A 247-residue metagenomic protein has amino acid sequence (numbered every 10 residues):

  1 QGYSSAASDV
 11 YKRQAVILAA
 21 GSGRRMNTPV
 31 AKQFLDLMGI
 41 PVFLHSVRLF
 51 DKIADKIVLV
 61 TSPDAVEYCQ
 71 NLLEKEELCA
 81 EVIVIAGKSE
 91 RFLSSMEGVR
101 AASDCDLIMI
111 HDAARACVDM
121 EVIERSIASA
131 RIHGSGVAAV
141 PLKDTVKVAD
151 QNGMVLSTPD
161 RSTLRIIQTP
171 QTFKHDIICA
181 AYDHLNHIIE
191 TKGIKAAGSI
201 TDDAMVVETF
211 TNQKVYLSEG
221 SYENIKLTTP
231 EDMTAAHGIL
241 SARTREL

Functional and structural regions predicted by a protein language model:
Q1-Y11: Single conserved hydrophobic/aromatic residue that forms the stacking wall/gate of nucleotide- or nucleobase-binding
S8, F43-C105, N186-T191, K195: Conserved N-terminal catalytic core of the sugar/cofactor nucleotidyltransferase
K12-V66: N-terminal glycine-rich phosphate-binding loop and ensuing alpha1 helix
I17, F43, G98, H111-D112 (+3 more regions): Residue-level signal for inorganic ion chemistry
D55-I57, G134-S135, K214: Residues at the starts of beta-strands that form the adenosine-phosphate
S89-A149, Q168: Conserved beta-loop-beta/alpha segment of the NTase-like Rossmann-fold superfamily that binds/positions NTPs
V148-F173: Short, flexible, basic/aromatic active-site loop/helix in glycosyltransferases
R165-L247: Conserved alpha/beta core of the MobA/IspD/sugar-nucleotide pyrophosphorylase nucleotidyltransferase superfamily
